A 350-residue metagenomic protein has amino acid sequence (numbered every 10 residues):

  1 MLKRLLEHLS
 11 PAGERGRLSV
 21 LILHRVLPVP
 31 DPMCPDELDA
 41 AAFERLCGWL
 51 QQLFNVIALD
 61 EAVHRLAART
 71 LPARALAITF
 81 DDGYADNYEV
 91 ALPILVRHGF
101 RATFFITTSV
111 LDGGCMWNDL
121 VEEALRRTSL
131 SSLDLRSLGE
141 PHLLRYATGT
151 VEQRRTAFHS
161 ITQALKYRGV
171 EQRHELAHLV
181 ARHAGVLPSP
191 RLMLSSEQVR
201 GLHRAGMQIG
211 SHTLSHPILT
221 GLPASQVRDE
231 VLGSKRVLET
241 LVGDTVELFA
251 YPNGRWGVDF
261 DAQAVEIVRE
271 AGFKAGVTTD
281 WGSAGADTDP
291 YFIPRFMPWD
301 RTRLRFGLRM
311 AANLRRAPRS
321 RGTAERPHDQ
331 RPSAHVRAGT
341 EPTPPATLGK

Functional and structural regions predicted by a protein language model:
M1-T79, D86-Y88, M116-L133, S137-E140 (+4 more regions): C-terminal active-site subregion of NodB/CE4 polysaccharide deacetylases
G13-E14, G114-A205: Extended, charge-rich helix/loop segments that form flexible, surface "patches" used to engage negatively charged
L71, Y84, L92-F105, S160-V186 (+5 more regions): CE4/NodB-like, metal-dependent polysaccharide N-deacetylase domain that modifies extracellular/periplasmic N-acetylated
T79, T103, T107-T108, T213 (+1 more regions): Ser/Thr-centric signal marking residues that sit in or immediately flank functional binding/regulatory motifs
F80-G83, R155: Active-site-adjacent substrate/metal-binding segments within catalytic domains of carbohydrate-active enzymes
T108-D112, W281-G282: Short beta-alpha junction loops
L111, S215-P217: Short, catalytically relevant binding-site loops at active-site mouths
